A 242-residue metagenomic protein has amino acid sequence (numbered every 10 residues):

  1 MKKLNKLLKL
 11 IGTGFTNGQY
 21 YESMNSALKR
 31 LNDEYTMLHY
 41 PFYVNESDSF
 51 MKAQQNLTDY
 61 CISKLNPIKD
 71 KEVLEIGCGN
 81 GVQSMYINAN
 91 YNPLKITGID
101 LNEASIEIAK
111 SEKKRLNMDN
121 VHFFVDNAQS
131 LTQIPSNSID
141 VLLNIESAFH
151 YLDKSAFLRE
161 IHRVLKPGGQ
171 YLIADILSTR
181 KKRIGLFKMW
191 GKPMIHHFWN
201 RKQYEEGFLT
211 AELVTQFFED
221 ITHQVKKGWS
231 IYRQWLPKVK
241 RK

Functional and structural regions predicted by a protein language model:
M1-K29: N-terminal auxiliary segments of SAM/dcSAM-dependent transferases
K52-K69: Conserved alpha-helix/loop element of class I SAM-dependent methyltransferases that forms part of the SAM/SAH-binding
L74, N80-S130: Class I SAM-dependent methyltransferase SAM/SAH-binding core
T132-L142: A short acidic, Gly/Pro-enriched loop at the edge of an enzyme's catalytic core that lines a small-molecule cofactor
S155-Q170: A short glycine-rich, Lys/Arg-flanked "PGG" loop and its adjoining helix->strand segment in the class I
I176-I195: Short, glycine-/aromatic-enriched active-site segment of Class I SAM-dependent methyltransferases
H196-E212: Short alpha-helix
Q216-K242: Conserved catalytic loop of SAM-dependent methyltransferase domains
